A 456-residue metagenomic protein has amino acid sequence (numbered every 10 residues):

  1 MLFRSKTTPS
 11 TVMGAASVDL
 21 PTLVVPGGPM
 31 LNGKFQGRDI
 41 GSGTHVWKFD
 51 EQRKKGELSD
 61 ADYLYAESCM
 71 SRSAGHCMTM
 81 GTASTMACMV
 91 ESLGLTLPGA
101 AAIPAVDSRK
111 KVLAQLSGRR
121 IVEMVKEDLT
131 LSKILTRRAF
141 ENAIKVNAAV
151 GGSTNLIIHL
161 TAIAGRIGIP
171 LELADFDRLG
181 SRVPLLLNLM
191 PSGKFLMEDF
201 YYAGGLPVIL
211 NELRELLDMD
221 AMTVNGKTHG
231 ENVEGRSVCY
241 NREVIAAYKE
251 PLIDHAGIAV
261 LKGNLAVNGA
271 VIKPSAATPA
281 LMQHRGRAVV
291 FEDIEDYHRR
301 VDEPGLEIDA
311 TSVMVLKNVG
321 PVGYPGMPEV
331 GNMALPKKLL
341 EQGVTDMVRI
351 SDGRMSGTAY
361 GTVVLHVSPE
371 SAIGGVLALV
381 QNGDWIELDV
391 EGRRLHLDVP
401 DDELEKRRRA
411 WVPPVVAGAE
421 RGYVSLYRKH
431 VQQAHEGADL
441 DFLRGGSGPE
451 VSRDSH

Functional and structural regions predicted by a protein language model:
R4, T8, G14-D19, G27-S371 (+1 more regions): Catalytic or ion-coupling anion/metal-binding cores of large enzyme and transporter domains
